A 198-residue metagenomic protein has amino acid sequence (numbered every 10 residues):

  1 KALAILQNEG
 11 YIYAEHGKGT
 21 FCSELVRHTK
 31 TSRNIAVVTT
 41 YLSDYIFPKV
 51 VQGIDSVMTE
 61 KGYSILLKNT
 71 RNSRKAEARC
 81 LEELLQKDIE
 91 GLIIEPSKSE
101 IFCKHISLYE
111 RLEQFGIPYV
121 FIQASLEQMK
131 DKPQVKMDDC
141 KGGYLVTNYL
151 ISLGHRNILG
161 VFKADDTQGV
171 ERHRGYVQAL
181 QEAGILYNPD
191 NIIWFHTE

Functional and structural regions predicted by a protein language model:
K1-T31: N-terminal helix-turn-helix DNA-binding module of bacterial transcription factors
E9, S56-S64, E83-E90, I106-E198: Bacterial carbohydrate/catabolite-sensing allosteric modules
G17, K30-V38, N157, K163: A short, flexible N-terminal coil/short beta segment enriched in small residues
G17, T70, S97, Q123-L126 (+1 more regions): Histidine-centered beta-alpha loop that forms part of the nucleotide-sugar donor binding/catalytic region in diverse
L25-G91, K98, V177: Amphipathic helical "hinge" segments at domain boundaries
V26-S32, E95-Y109, F195-E198: Short, flexible, glycine-rich and Lys/Arg-enriched loop motifs at helix boundaries that contact anionic partners
F47-V50, E77, K104-L108, E171-R172: Residues at alpha-helix caps and immediate loop-helix transition turns in enzyme cores, especially N- and C-cap
S73, S99-C103, T167-Q168: Acidic-and-aromatic substrate-binding clefts and catalytic sites of carbohydrate-active enzymes
